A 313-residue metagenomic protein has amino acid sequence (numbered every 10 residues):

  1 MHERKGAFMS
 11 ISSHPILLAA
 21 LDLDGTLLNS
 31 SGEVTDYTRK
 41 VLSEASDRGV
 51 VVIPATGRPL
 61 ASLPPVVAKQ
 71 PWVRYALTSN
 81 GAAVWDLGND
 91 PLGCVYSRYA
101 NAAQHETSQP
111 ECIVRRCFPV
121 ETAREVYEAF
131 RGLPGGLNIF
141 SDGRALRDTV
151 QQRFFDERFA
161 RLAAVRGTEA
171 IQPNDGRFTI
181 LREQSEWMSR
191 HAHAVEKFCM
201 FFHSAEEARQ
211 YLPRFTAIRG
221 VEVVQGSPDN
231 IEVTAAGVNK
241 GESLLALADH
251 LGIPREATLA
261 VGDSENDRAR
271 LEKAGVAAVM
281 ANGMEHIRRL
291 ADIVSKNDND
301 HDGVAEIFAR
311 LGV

Functional and structural regions predicted by a protein language model:
M1-L23, D47, I253: Non-catalytic pre-domain segments flanking phosphatase-related domains
S10-L18, V34-T35, T216, I231-V313: Mg2+-dependent phosphoryl-transfer enzymes with acidic/Ser/Thr/Gly-rich catalytic loops
D36-L162: Active-site phosphate-binding/coordination module
T38, L63-V67, Y211, I287 (+2 more regions): Hydrophobic packing residues within well-ordered alpha-helices of enzyme cores
G49-I53, W72-R74, K197, E256-A257 (+2 more regions): Short active-site oxyanion
L60-P64, A208, G241, D267-R268: Short, well-ordered alpha-helical microsegments
R74-S79, F159-A160, V223, A277-A281 (+1 more regions): Short hydrophobic/aromatic-enriched beta-strand-loop microsegments
A129, L133-G136, F140-V261: Conserved acidic, metal-coordinating active-site core of Asp-based, Mg2+-dependent phosphoryl-transfer enzymes
